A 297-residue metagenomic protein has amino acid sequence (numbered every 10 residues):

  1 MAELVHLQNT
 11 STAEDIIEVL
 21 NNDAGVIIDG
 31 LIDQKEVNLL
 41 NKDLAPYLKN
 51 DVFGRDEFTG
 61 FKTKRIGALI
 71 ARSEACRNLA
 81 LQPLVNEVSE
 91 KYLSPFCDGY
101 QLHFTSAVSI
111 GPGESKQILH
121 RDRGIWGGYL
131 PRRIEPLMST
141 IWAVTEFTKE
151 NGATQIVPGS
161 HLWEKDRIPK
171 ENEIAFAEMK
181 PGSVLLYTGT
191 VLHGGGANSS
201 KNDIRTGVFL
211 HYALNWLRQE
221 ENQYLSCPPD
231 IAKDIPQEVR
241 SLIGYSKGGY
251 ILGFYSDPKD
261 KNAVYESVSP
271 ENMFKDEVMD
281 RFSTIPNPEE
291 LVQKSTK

Functional and structural regions predicted by a protein language model:
A2-N22, D29-L119, R123-Y129: Non-heme Fe(II)-dependent double-stranded beta-helix
A24-G25, G182: Catalytic palm active-site di-aspartate
I27, Q101-H103, Q155-I156, L186-Y187: A structural signal for short, well-ordered beta-strand segments and their strand-loop junctions that often border
F104-A107, T140-W142, V208-Y212: A structural signal for short, well-ordered beta-strand segments
V108, E146-F147, T190-V191: Short Ser/Thr-interspersed hydrophobic loop/turn segments at strand-loop and sheet-helix junctions that line or gate
G113-M179, T206, L217-C227: Catalytic core of non-heme Fe(II) oxygenases with the double-stranded beta-helix
R167-L186, V191, G196-K297: Conserved double-stranded beta-helix
